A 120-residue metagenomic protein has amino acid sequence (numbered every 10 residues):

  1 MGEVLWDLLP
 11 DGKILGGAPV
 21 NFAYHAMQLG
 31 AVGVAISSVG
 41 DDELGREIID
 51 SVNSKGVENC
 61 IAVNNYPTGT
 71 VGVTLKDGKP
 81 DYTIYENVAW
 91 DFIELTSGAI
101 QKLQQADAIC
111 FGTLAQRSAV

Functional and structural regions predicted by a protein language model:
M1, I14-A18, N64, D91-L95 (+1 more regions): Short secondary-structure boundary/capping elements
M1-V57: Glycine-rich phosphate/adenosyl-contacting loop at the front of the ribokinase-like
D7-L8, F92, R117-S118: Short glycine-rich, flexible loops that bind phosphorylated cofactors or substrates
V32-T113: Conserved N-terminal subdomain of the carbohydrate kinase-like
L44, S118-V120: Secondary-structure boundary/capping motif
